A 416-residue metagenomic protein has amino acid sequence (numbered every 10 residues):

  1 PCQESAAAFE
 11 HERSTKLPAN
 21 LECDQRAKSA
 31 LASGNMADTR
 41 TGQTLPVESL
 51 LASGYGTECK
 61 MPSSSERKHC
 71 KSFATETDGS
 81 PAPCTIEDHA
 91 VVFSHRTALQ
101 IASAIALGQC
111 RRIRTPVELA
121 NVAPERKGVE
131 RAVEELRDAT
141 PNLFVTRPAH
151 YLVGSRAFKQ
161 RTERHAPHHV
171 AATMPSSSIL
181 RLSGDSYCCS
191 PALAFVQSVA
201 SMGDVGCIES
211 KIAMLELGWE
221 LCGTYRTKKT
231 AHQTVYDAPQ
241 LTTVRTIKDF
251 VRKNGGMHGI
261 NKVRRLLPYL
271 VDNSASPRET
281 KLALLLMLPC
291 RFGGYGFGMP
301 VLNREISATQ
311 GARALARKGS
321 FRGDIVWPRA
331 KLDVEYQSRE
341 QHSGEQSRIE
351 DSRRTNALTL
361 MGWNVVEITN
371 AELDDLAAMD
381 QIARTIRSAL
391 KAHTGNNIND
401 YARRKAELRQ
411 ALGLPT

Functional and structural regions predicted by a protein language model:
P1-H258, I398-N399, E407-T416: Short gly/ser-rich loop at a beta-strand->alpha-helix junction or flexible surface loop bordering the NTP-binding
D237-T416: Surface segments flanking catalytic/ligand-binding clefts of nucleic-acid enzymes
